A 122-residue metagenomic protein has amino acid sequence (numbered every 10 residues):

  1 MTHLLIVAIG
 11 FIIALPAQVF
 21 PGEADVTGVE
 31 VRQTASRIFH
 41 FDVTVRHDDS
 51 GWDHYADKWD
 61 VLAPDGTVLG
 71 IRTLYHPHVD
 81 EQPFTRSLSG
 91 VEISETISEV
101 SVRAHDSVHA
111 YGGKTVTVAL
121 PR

Functional and structural regions predicted by a protein language model:
H3-A14: Bacterial N-terminal signal peptides
L15-P21: Sec/Tat signal peptide C-region and signal peptidase I cleavage site
G22-D57: Short, surface-exposed binding/anchoring microloops in extracellular/periplasmic proteins
V26, I38-H40, P83-S87, E99 (+1 more regions): Intrinsic-disorder/low-complexity, polar/charged segments enriched in Ser/Thr/Lys/Arg/Asp/Glu/Gln
K58-L62: Beta-strand signatures of extracellular beta-sandwich domains
G70-E99, R103-A110: Short, solvent-exposed, Trp/other aromatic-anchored flexible loops in extracytoplasmic proteins
Y111-L120: Edge beta-strands of extracellular beta-sandwich domains
